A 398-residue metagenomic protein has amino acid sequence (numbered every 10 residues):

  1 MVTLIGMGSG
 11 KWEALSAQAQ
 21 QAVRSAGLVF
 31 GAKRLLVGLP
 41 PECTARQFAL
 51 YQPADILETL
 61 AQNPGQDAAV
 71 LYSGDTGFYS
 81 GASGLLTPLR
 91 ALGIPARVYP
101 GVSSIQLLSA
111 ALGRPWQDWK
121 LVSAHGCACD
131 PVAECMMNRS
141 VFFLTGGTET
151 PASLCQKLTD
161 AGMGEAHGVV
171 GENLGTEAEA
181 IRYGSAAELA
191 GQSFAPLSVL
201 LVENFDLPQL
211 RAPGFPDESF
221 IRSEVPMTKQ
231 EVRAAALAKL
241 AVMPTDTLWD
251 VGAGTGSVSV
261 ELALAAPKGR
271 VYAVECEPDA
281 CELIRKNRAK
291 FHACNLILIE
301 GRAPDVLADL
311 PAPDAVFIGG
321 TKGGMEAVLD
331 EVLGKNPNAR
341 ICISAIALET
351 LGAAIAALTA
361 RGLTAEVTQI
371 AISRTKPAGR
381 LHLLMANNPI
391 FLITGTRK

Functional and structural regions predicted by a protein language model:
M1-V98, V102, Q106, K268-V271 (+2 more regions): Class I S-adenosyl-L-methionine
V2-G6, A17, L50, G65-A68 (+2 more regions): A contiguous loop/helix-start segment that scaffolds small-molecule binding in enzyme catalytic cores
K11, G74-R139, E300, P304-D305 (+3 more regions): Class I SAM-dependent methyltransferase SAM-binding "motif I" and its flanking Rossmann-like core
T245-G254: Conserved class I S-adenosyl-L-methionine
T255-P267: Conserved SAM-binding loop of SAM-dependent methyltransferases across substrates and taxa, primarily the Class I
L264-V271, P337: Conserved S-adenosyl-L-methionine
C276-P313: S-adenosyl-L-methionine
N338-I346, T350: Conserved beta-strand signature within the Rossmann-like core of class I S-adenosyl-L-methionine
